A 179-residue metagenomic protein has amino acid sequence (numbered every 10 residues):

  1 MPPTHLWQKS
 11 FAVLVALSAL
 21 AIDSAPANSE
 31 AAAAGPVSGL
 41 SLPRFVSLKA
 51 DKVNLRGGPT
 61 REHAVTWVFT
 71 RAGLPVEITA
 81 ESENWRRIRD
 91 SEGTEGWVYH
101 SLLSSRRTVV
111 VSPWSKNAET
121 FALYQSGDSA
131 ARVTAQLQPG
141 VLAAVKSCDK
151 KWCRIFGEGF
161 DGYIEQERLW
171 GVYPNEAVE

Functional and structural regions predicted by a protein language model:
M1-L14: Bacterial N-terminal signal peptides that target proteins for export
P2, A64-V65, G96: Short amphipathic alpha-helical segments with coiled-coil-like heptad repeat character
S18-A27: C-terminal segment of classical bacterial N-terminal signal peptides
A27-G57, V68-A72, T79-S82, R89-S91 (+5 more regions): SH3-family beta-barrel domains
P59-H63: Second-shell loop/turn segments in exported
C153: Surface-exposed aromatic
